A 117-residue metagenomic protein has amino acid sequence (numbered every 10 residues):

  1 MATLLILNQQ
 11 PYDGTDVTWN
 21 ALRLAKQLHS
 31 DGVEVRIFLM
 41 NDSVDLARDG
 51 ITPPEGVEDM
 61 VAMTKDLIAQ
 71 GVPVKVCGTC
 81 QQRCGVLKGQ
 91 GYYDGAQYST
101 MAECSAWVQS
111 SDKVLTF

Functional and structural regions predicted by a protein language model:
A2, S30-R36, P73: Residues at the starts of beta-strands that form the adenosine-phosphate
T3-W19, A47-T52: Short, glycine-rich nucleotide/cofactor-binding loops
V17-S30, I37: Histidine-anchored nucleotide/phosphate-binding helix
A25, V35-M40, V74-G78: Short internal beta-strands
V44-A47, R83-C84: Short, active-site-adjacent cap segments at secondary-structure transitions
G50-E55, G91-D94: Short glycine-enriched, charge-decorated loop/helix-capping segments at active-site entrances that position
P53-Q81: A glycine-rich helix N-cap at a beta->alpha junction
C84-F117: C-terminal structural segments of small proteins and small subunits
